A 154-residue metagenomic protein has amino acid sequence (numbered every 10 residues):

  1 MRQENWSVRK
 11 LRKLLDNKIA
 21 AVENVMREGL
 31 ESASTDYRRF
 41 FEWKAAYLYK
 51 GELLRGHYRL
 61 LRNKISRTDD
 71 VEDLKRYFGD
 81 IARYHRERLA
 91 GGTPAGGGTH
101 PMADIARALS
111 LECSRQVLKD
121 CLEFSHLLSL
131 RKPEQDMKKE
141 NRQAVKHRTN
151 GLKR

Functional and structural regions predicted by a protein language model:
M1-R2, Y58: Short, charge-rich amphipathic alpha-helices with coiled-coil/heptad character
E4-S32, L54, D73-G92: Short amphipathic alpha-helical heptad-repeat segments
V8, R12-V22, K44-Y58, G92 (+3 more regions): Long amphipathic alpha-helices with heptad-repeat character, especially coiled-coil-forming segments used
T35-E42, A46-Y49, G56-S110: Long, low-complexity or tandemly repetitive, helically biased scaffold regions used for multimeric assembly/adhesion
G51-D70, C121-M137: Repeat-associated, polar segments at repeat-unit boundaries in modular proteins
V145-R154: Non-Sec secretion/translocation targeting segments of pathogen effectors
